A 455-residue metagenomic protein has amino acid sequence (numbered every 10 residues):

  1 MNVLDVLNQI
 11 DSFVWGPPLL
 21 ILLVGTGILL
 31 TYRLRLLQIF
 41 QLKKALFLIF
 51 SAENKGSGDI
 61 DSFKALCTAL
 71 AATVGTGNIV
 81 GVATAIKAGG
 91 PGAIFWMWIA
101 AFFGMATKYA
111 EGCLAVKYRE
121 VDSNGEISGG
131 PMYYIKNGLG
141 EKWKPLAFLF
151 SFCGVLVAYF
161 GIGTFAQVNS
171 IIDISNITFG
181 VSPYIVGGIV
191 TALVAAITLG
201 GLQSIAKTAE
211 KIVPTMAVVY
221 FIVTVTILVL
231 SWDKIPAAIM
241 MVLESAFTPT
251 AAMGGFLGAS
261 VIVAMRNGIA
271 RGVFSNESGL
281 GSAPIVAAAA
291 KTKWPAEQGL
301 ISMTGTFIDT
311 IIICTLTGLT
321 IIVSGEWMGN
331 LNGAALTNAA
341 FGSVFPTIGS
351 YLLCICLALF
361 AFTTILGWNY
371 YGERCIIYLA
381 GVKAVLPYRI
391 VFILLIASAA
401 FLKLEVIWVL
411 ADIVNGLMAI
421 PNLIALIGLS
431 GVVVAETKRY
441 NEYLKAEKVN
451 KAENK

Functional and structural regions predicted by a protein language model:
M1-T76, I86-A93, G104, A397 (+1 more regions): N-terminal alpha-helical transmembrane segments of multi-pass membrane transport and channel/translocase proteins
N2-V3, L19, R33-L37, G77-V82 (+6 more regions): Transmembrane helix-loop junctions in multi-pass membrane proteins
D11-K44, K87-G125, L146, I308-C314 (+1 more regions): Extracellular loop-to-transmembrane helix junctions
L22-L29, R33-L46, V168-S175, S182-L243 (+1 more regions): Membrane-interface loop-to-helix entry segments
T26, L30-T31, F103-G125, M132 (+4 more regions): Helix-loop-helix module between adjacent transmembrane segments
T31, E111-R119, S123, V225-M241 (+4 more regions): Extracellular/periplasmic helix-exit of transmembrane alpha-helices
L36-S62, T84-I86, G90-I94, W98 (+5 more regions): Flexible loop linkers connecting adjacent transmembrane helices in multi-pass alpha-helical membrane transporters
G56-A88, L114-G138, L149-F152, L156 (+2 more regions): Alpha-helical membrane segments and immediately flanking helix-loop junctions that form or couple to the substrate/ion
